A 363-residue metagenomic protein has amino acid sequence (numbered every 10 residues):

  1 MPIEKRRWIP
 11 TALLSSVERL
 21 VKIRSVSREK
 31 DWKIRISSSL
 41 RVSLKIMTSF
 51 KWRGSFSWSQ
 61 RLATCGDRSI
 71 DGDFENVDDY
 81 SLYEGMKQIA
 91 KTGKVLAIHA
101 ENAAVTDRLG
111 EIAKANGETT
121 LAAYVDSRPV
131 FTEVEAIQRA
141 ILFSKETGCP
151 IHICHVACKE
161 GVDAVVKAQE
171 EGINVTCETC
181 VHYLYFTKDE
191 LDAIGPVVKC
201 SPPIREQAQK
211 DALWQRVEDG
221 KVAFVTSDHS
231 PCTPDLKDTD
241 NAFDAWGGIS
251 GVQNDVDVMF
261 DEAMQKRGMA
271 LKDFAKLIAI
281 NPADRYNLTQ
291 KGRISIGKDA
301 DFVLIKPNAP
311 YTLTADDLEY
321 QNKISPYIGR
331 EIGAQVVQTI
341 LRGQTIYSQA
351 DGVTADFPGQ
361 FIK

Functional and structural regions predicted by a protein language model:
M1-V105, L109: Divalent-metal coordination cores built from histidine and acidic residues
F50, R108-L109, T187-E190, L236-D238 (+1 more regions): Short, well-ordered secondary-structure micro-motifs
F56-S59, G148, D219, G333: Alpha-helix termination/capping residues and helix-transition junctions
A63-V225: Histidine/acidic residue-rich metal-binding segments in metalloenzymes
N102, C158, V181, P231 (+2 more regions): Short, glycine/acidic-enriched loop or turn micro-motifs at the edges of active sites
T106, V162, Y185, T233-D235 (+2 more regions): Glycine/Thr-rich phosphate-binding loops of Rossmann-like dinucleotide-binding domains
T119-P150, V197, E218-D219, A223-V225 (+1 more regions): His/Asp/Glu-enriched, well-ordered alpha-helical/loop segment that forms or immediately abuts the divalent-metal
N241, I296-I362: C-terminal cap of metal-dependent C-N hydrolases
